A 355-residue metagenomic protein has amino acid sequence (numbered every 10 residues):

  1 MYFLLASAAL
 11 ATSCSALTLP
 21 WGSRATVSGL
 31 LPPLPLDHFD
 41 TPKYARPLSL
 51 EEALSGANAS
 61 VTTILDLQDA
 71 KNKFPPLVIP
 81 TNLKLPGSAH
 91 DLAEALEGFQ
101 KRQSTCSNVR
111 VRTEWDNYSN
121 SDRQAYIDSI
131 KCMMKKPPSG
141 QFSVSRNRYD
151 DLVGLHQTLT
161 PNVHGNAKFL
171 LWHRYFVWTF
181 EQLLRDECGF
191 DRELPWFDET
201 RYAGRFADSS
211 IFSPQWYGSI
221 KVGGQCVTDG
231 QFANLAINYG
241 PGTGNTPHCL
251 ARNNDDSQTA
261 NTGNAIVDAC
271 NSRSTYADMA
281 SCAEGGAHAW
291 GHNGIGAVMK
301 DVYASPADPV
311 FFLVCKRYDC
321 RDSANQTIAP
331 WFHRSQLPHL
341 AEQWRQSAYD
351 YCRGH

Functional and structural regions predicted by a protein language model:
M1-V27: Fungal secretory targeting signals
L17-H355: C-terminal accessory segments of proteins
